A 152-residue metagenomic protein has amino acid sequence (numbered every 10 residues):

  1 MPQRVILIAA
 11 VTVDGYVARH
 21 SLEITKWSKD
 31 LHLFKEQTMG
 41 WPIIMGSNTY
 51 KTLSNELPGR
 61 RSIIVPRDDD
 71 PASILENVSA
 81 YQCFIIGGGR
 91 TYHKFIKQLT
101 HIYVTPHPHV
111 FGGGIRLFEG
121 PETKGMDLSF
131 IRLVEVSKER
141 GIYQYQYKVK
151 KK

Functional and structural regions predicted by a protein language model:
M1-K152: Enzymes that bind and transform nitrogen-containing heteroaromatic metabolites
